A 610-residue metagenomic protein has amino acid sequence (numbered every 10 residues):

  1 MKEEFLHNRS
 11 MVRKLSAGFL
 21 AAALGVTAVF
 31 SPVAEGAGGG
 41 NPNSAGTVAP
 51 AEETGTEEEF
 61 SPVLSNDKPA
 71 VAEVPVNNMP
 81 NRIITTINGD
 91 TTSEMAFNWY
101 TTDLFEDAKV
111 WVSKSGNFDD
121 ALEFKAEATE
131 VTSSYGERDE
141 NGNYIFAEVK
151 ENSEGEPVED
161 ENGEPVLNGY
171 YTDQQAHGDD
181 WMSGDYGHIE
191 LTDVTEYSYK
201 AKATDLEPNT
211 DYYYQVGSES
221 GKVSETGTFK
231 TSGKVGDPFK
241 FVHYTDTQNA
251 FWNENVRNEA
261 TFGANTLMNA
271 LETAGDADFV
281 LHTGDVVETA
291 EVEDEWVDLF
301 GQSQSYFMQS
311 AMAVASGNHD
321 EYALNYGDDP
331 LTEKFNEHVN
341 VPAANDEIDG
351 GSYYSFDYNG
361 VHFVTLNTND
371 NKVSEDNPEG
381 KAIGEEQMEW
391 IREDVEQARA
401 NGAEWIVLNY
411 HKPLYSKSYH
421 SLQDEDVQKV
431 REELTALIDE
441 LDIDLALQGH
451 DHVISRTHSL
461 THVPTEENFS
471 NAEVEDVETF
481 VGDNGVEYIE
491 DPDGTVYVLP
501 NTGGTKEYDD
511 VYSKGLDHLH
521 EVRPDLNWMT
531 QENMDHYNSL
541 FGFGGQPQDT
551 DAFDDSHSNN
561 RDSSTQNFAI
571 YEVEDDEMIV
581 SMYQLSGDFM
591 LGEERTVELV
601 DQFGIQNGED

Functional and structural regions predicted by a protein language model:
R9-E35: Sec-dependent N-terminal signal peptides of Gram-positive bacterial secreted proteins and lipoproteins
V26-A51: Sec-dependent signal peptide cleavage junction
N43-K125, T129-N168, A176, V223 (+7 more regions): Metal-dependent phosphoesterase/phosphodiesterase active-site architecture
R82, G89, S93-E94, N117 (+1 more regions): N-terminal active-site segment of His-dependent metallophosphoesterases
S134-E148, T172-K202: Aromatic sugar-binding surface patches on proteins that engage polysaccharides or sugar-phosphate polymers
A203-E207: Short, flexible loop/turn segments at beta-strand junctions in immunoglobulin-like and fibronectin type III
D246, G284-D285, G317-N318, H411 (+1 more regions): Active-site glycine-centered loops adjacent to acidic/histidine catalytic or metal-binding residues that shape
T261-N325, E440: Core catalytic region of metal-dependent phosphoesterases/phosphodiesterases, especially metallo-beta-lactamase-like
